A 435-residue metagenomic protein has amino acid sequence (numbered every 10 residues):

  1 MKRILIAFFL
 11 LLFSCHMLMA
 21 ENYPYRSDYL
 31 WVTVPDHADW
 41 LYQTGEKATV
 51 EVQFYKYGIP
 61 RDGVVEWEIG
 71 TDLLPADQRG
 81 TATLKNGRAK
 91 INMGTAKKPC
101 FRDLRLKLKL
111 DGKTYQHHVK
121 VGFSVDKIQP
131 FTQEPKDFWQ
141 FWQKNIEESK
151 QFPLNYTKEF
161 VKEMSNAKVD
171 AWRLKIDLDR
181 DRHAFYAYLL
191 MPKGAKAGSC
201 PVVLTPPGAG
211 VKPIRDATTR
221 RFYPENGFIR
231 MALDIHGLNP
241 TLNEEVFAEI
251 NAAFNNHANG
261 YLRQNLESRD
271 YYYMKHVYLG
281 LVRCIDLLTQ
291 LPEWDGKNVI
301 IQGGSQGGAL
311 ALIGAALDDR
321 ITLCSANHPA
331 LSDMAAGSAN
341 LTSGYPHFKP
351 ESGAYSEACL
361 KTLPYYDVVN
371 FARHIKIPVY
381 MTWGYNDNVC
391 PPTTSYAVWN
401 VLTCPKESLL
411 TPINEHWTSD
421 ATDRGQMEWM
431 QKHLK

Functional and structural regions predicted by a protein language model:
D36-W40, K150-A195: N-terminal cap/lid segment of alpha/beta-hydrolase-fold proteins
A187-L189, G198-A209: Short beta-strand element of the alpha/beta-hydrolase
G194, N259-G304: Gly/Ser-rich "nucleophile elbow"/oxyanion-hole loop immediately N-terminal to the catalytic nucleophile in hydrolases
A209-L279, A336-S343: Cap/lid segment of the alpha/beta-hydrolase catalytic domain
T219, I377, P391-W399: Short alpha-helix in the alpha/beta-hydrolase fold that links the catalytic acid
L242-V246, G308-Y355, L410, T418-A421: Hydrolase active-site cap/lid region
A354, V389, Y396-K435: C-terminal catalytic histidine-bearing segment of alpha/beta-hydrolase fold enzymes
I375, M381-W383: Short beta-strand/loop motif that positions the catalytic acidic residue of the alpha/beta-hydrolase fold
